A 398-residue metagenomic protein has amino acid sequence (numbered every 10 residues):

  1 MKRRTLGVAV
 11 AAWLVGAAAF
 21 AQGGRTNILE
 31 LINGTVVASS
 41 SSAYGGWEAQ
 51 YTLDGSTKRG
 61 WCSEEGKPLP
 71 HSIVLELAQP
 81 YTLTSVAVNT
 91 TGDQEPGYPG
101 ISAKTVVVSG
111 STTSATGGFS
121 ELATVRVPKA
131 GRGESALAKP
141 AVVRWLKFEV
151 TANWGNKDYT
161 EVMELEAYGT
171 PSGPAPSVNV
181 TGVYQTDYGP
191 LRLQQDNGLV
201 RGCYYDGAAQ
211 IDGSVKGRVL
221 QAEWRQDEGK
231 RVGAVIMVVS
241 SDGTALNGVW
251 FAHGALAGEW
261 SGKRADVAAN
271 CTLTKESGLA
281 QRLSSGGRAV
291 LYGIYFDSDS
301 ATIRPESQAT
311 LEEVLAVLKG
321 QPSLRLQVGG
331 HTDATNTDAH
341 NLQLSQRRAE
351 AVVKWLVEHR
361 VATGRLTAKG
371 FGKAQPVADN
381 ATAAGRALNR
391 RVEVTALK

Functional and structural regions predicted by a protein language model:
M1-V8: Bacterial N-terminal signal peptides that target proteins for export
G16-A18: N-terminal signal peptide c-region/cleavage motif recognized by signal peptidases
Q22-G23, S42, G46-E121, R132-P176: Aromatic, loop-rich ligand-recognition surfaces of beta-strand-rich domains
T84, G182, Q308-K319, L326 (+2 more regions): Solvent-exposed, polar/charged alpha-helical surfaces in well-ordered, non-transmembrane soluble domains, broadly
E149-N153, F251, L397: Beta-strand-rich extracellular modules
G173-S241, L246-A252: Central antiparallel beta-sheet cores of small beta-barrel/beta-sandwich binding domains
P174, D242-R325: Periplasmic peptidoglycan-binding/tethering modules of Gram-negative envelope proteins
R304, G329-K398: Periplasmic OmpA-like peptidoglycan-binding domain that tethers envelope proteins to the cell wall
